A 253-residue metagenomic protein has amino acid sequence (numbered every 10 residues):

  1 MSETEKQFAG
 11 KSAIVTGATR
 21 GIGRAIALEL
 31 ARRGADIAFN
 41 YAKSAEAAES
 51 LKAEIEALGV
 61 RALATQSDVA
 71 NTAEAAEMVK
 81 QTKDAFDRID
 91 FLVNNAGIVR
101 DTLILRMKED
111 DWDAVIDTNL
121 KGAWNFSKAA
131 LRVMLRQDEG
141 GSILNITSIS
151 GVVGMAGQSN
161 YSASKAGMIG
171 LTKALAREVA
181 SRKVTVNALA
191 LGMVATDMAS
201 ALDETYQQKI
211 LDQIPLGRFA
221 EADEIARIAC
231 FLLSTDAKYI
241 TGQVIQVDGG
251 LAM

Functional and structural regions predicted by a protein language model:
S12, T19-G21: Conserved glycine-rich cofactor-binding loop
R33-S50: Conserved glycine-rich Rossmann-like NAD(P)H-binding loop of the short-chain dehydrogenase/reductase
L103-I104, D111-I116, A199, I210: Substrate-binding pocket helix/loop in short-chain dehydrogenase/reductase
S127, S164, T172: Active-site helix of classical SDR
R132, R177-S181, K238: Alpha-helical segment proximal to the catalytic Tyr-Lys
S148: Residue(s) in the substrate-gating loop at a strand-loop-helix junction that position the organic substrate next
R218-V247, A252: C-terminal substrate-recognition "lid" of short-chain dehydrogenase/reductases
